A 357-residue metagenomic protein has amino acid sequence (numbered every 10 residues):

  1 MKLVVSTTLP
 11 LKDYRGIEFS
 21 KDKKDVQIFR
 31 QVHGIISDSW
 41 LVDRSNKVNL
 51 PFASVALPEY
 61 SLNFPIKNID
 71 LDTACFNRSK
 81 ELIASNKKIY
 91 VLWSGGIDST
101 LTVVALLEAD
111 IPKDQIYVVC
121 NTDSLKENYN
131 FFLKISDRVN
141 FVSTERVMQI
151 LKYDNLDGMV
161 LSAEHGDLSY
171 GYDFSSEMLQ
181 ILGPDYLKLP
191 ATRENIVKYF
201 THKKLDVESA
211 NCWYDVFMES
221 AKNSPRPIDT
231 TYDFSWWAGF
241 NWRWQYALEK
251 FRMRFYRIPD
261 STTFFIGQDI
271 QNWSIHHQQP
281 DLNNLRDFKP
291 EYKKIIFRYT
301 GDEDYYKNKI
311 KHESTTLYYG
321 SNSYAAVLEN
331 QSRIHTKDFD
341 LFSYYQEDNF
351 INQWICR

Functional and structural regions predicted by a protein language model:
K2-N68, D72-K88, A105, Y117-R357: Nucleotide-activated chemistry modules centered on ATP-dependent adenylation/adenylyltransferase
G96: Conserved G/P- and acidic residue-centered "switch" motifs that form tight phosphate/ATP-binding loops in soluble
S99-T100, D167: Short, electropositive, low-hydrophobicity segments enriched in small/polar residues
L101-E108: Active-site signature of alpha/beta-hydrolase-fold catalytic machinery across serine- and Asp/Cys-nucleophile hydrolases
D110-I116: Phosphate-handling active-site elements
